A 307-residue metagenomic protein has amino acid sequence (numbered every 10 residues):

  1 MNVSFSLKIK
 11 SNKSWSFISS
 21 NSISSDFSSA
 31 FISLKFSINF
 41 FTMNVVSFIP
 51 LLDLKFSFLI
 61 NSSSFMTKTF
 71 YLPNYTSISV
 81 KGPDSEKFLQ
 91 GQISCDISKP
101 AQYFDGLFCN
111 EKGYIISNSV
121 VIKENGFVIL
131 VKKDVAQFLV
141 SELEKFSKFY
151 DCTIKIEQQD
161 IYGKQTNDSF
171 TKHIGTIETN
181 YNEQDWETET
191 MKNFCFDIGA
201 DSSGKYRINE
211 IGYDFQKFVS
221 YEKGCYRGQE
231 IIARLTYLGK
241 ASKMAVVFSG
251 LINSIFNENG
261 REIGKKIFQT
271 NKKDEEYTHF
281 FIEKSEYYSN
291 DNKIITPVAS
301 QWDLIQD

Functional and structural regions predicted by a protein language model:
M1-S64: Low-acidity, Ser/Thr- and Arg-rich intrinsically disordered low-complexity segments
L7, F48-L51, F56-D307: Basic, glycine/lysine-rich polyanion-binding surfaces/domains
